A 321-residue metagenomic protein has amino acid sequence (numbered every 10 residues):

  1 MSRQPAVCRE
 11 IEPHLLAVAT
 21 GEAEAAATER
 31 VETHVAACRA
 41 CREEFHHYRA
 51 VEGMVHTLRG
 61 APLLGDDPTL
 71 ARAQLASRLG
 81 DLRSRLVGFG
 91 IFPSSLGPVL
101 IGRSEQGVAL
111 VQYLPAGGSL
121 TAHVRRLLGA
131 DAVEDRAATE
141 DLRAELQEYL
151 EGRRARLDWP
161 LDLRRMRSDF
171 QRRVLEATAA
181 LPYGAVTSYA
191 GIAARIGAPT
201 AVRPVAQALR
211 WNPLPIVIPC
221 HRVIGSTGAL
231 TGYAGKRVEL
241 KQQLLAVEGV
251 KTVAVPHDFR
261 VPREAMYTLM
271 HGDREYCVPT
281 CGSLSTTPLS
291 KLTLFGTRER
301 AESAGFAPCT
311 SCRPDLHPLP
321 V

Functional and structural regions predicted by a protein language model:
M1-T200, Q243-V321: Basic nucleic-acid-binding alpha-helical/helix-turn surface characteristic of O6-alkylguanine DNA
H56, S226-G228: A short acidic, helix-capping loop that chelates divalent metal ions and anchors anionic groups
A201-P215: Regulatory, non-catalytic segments
I216-I224: Short Lys/Arg-enriched helix C-cap and helix-to-coil transition segments that create basic nucleic-acid-contact patches
G228, E239-L240: A contiguous, mid-protein "functional segment" used to position or interact with cofactors/ions or partner subunits
T231: Aromatic, loop-rich ligand-recognition surfaces of beta-strand-rich domains
A234-V238: Catalytic-site neighborhood detector that most strongly recognizes the C-terminal catalytic loop/helix of tyrosine
